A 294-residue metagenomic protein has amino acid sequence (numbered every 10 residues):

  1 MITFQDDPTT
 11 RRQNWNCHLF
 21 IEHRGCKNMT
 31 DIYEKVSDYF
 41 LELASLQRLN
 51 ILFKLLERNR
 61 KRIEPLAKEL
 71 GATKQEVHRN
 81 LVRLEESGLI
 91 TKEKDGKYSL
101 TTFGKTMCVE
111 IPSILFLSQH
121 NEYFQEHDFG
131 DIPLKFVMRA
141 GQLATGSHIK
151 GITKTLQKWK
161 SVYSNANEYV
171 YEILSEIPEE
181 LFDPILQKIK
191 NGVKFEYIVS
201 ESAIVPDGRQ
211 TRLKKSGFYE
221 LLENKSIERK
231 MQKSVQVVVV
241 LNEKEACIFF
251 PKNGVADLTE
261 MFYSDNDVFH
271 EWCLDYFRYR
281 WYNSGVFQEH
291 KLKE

Functional and structural regions predicted by a protein language model:
I2, D7, R11, N16-I114: Basic, Lys/Arg-rich alpha-helical nucleic-acid-recognition elements, primarily the DNA-binding modules of transcription
Q13-N28, P112-Y169: Amphipathic alpha-helical dimerization/coiled-coil segments that flank or bridge DNA-binding/regulatory modules
Y33, G151-I152, P178: A conditional alpha-helix N-cap/helix-loop micro-motif detector
D38, K74, Y98-L100, T106-S118 (+2 more regions): A generic structured-segment signal
S161-G217: Primarily the HKD phosphodiesterase
S202-V240: HKD-type phospholipase D/PLD-like phosphodiesterase module
I227-F269, F277: HKD (HxKxxxxD) catalytic microenvironment of the phospholipase D
L274-E294: Cysteine/selenocysteine-centered motifs that mediate thiol-based redox chemistry or coordinate metal-sulfur cofactors
